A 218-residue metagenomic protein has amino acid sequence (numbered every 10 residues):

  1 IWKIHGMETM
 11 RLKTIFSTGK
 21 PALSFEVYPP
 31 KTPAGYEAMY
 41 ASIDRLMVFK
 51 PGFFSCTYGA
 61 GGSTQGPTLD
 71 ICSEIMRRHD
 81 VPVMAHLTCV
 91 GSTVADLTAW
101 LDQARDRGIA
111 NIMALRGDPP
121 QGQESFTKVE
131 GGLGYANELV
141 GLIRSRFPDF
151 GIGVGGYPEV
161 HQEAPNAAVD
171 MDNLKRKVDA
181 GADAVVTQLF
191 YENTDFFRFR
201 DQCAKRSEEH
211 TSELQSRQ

Functional and structural regions predicted by a protein language model:
M7-F25, T32, L142: N-terminal amphipathic alpha-helix/helix-capping segment at the start of soluble metabolic enzymes
T9-L12, G35-Y36, G62-E74, T93-A99 (+3 more regions): Active-site-adjacent beta->alpha loops and helix N-cap segments on the catalytic face of soluble alpha/beta enzymes
P21-P29, F54-C56, V83-L87, I112-A114 (+4 more regions): Hydrophobic faces of well-ordered beta-strands that scaffold small-molecule active sites in alpha/beta enzyme cores
A22-A38, V83-A95, G153-V169: Active-site mouth loops of central-metabolism enzymes
S42-T57, D179: Catalytic domains of carbohydrate-active enzymes, especially glycoside hydrolases
G141-V186: Active-site/ligand-binding-proximal alpha/beta "capping" segment
E209-Q218: Single conserved hydrophobic/aromatic residue that forms the stacking wall/gate of nucleotide- or nucleobase-binding
